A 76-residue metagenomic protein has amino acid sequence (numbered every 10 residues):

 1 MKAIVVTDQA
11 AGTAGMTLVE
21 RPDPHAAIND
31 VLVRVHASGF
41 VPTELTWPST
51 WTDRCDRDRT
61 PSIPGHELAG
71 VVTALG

Functional and structural regions predicted by a protein language model:
M1-I4: Short structural boundary motif marking the start of a folded domain
T7-A11, S38-F40: Short polar catalytic/cofactor-binding loops
A10-T13, I63: Intrinsically disordered, low-complexity segments enriched in small/polar residues
T13-P22: Short glycine/threonine/proline-enriched tight-turn/helix- or strand-capping micro-motif at secondary-structure
P22-F40, W51-G76: Glycine-rich beta-strand-centered segment in the early N-terminal region that forms part of a ligand/cofactor-binding
T43-S49: Cytochrome P450 core scaffold surrounding the K-helix E-X-X-R motif and the conserved "meander" helix-loop region
